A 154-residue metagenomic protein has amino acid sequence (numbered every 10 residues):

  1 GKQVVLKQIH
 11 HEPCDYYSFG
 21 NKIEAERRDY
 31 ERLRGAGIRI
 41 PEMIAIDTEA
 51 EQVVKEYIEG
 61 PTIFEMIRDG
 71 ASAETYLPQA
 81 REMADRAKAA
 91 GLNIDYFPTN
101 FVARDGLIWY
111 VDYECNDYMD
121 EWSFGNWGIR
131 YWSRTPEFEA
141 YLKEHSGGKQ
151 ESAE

Functional and structural regions predicted by a protein language model:
G1-E24: ATP-binding glycine-rich loop module of kinase domains
G1-K2, E56-Y57, R104: Active-site beta-strand termini and strand-to-loop segments that position acidic
V4, R39, V53, W109-D112: Protein kinase-like catalytic core scaffold
P13, T62, Y118-D120: Conserved protein kinase catalytic core
S18-A36: The N-lobe alphaC helix and its flanking beta3-alphaC-beta4 segment of protein kinase-like domains, centered on
F19-G20, I38-L77: Conserved structural core of kinase catalytic domains
A73-F101, G106: Conserved kinase catalytic-core segment
K88-I94, R104-E154: C-lobe/activation-segment region of protein kinase-like
